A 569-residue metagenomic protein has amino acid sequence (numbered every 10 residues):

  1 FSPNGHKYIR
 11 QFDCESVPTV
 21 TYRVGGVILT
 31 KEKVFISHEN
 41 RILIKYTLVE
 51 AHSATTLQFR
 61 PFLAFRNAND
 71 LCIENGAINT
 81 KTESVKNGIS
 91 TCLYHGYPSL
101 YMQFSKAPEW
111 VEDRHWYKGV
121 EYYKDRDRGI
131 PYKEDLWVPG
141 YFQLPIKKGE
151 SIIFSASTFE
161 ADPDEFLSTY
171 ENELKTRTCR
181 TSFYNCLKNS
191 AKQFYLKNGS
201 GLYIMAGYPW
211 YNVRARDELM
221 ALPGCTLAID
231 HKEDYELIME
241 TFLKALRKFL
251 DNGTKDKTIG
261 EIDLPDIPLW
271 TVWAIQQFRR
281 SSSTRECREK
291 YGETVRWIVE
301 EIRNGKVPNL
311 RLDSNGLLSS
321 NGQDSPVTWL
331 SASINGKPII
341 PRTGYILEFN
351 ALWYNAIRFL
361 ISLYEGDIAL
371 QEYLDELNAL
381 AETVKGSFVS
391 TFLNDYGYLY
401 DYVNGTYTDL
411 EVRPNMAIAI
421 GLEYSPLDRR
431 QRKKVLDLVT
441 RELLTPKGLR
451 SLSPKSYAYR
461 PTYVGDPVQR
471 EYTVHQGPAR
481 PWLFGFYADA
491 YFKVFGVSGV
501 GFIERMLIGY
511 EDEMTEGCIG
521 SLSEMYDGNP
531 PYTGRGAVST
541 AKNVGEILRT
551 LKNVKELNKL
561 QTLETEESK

Functional and structural regions predicted by a protein language model:
F1-K569: Acidic, mature catalytic/reactive cores of soluble proteins
